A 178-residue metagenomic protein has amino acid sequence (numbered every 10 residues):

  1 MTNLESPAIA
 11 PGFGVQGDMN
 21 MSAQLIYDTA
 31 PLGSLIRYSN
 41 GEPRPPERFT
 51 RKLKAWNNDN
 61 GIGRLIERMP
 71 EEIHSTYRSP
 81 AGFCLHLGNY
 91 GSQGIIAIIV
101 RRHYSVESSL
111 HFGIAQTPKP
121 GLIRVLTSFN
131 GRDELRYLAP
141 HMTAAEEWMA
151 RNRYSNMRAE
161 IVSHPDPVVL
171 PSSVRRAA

Functional and structural regions predicted by a protein language model:
M1-N20: Short, Lys/Arg-enriched N-terminal segments with co-localized hydrophobic residues within the first ~10-30 amino acids
L35-P70: N-terminal interaction modules that seed assembly of large macromolecular complexes
N60-I96: Low-complexity, serine/threonine/proline-enriched polar segments
I96-I99, L138-M157: A short, charged, amphipathic alpha-helix used as a generic interaction element across diverse proteins
I98-P118: Short, structured interface segments
A115-R132: Short aromatic-glycine-(Arg/Gly/Cys) micro-motifs in beta-strand/loop hairpins
N156-A178: Short, mixed-charge low-complexity intrinsically disordered segments
